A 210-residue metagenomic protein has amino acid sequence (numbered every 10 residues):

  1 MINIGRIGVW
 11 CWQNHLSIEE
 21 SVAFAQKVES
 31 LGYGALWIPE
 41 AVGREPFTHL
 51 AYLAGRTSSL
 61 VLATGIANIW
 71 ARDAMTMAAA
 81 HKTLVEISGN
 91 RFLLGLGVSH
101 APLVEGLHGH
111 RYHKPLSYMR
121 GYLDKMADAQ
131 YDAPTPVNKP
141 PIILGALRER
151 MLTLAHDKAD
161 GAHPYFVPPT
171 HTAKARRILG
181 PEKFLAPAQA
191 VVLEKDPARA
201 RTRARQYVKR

Functional and structural regions predicted by a protein language model:
M1-R210: Active-site-adjacent structural elements that line small-molecule/cofactor binding pockets in enzymes
